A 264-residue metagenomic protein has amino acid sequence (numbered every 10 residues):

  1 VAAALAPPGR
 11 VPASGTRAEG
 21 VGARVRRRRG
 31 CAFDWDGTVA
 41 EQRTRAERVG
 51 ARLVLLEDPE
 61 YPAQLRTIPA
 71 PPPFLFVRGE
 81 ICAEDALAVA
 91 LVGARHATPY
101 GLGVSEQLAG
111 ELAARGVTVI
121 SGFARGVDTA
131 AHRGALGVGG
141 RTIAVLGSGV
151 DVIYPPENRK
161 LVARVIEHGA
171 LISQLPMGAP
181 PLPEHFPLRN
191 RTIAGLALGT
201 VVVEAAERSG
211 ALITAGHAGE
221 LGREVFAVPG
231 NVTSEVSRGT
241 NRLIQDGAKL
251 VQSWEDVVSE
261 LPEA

Functional and structural regions predicted by a protein language model:
V1-E60: Short, small/acidic-rich helices and loops at N termini and domain boundaries of DNA replication/processing enzymes
G37, T44-A264: Glycine-biased, small-residue-rich flexible motifs in mid-sequence functional cores and linkers
